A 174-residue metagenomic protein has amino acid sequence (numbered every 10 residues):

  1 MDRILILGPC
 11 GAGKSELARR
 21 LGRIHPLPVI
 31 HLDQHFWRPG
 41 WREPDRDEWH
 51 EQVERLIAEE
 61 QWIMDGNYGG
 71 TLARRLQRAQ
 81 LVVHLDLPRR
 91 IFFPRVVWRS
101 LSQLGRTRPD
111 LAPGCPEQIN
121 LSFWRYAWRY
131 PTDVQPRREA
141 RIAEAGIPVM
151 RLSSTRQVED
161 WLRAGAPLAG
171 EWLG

Functional and structural regions predicted by a protein language model:
R3: Walker A (P-loop) ATP-phosphate-binding motif of ABC ATPase nucleotide-binding domains
I6: Hydrophobic anchor at the beta1->P-loop junction of P-loop NTPases
C10: The conserved Walker
K14: Conserved lysine of the Walker
L17: Hydrophobic positions on the alpha1 helix immediately C-terminal to the Walker A/P-loop
I24, R129-G174: NTP-dependent small-molecule kinase module
P28-V82, L87: Conserved nucleotide-sensing/catalytic segment adjacent to the nucleotide-binding pocket in NTP-handling enzymes
L87-V134, L173: A glycine- and Lys/Arg-enriched "phosphate-lid" helix/loop adjacent to the NTP-binding pocket of small-molecule kinases
